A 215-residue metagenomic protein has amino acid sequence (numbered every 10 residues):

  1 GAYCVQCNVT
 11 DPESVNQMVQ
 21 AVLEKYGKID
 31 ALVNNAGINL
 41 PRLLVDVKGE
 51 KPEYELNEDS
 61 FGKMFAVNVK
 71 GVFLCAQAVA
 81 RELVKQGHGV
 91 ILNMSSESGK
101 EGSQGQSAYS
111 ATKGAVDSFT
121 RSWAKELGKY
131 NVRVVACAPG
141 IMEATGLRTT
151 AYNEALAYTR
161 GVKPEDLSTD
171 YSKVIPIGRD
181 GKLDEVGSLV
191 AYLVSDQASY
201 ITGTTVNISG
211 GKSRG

Functional and structural regions predicted by a protein language model:
Q6-M18, E58: The beta1-alpha1 cofactor-binding region of Rossmann-like NAD(H)/NADP(H)-dependent oxidoreductases
L43-G62, Y171: Substrate-binding pocket helix/loop in short-chain dehydrogenase/reductase
A76, T112, T120: Active-site helix of classical SDR
R81, K125-E126, S199: Alpha-helical segment proximal to the catalytic Tyr-Lys
S96: Residue(s) in the substrate-gating loop at a strand-loop-helix junction that position the organic substrate next
E101, R179, L189-A191, T202-G215: Short C-terminal tail/terminal secondary-structure segment of NAD(P)H-dependent dehydrogenase/reductase domains
G128, R133, I201-G203: Short, small/polar-rich loop/turn modules that mediate ligand/substrate recognition or access, typified
